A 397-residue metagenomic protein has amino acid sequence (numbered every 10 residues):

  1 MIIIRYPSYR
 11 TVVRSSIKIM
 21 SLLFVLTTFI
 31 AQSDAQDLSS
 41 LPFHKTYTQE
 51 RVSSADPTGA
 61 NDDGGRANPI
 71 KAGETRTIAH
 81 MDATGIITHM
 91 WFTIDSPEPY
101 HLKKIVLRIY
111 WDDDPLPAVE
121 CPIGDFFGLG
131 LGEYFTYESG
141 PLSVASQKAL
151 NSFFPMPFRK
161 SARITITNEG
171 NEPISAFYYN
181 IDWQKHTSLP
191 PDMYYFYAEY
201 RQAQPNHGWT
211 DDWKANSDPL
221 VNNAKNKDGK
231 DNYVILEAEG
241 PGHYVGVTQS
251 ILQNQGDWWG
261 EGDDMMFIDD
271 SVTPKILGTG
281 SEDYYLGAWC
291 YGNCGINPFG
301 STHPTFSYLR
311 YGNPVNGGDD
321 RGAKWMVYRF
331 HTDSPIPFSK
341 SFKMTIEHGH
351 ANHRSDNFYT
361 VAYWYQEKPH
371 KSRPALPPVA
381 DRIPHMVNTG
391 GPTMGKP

Functional and structural regions predicted by a protein language model:
M1-S15: N-terminal secretory signal peptides that target proteins for export/translocation
I3-R5, I19, S40, A55: Selective for proline/serine-rich intrinsically disordered segments in cytosolic/nuclear regulatory regions
S16-T28: Bacterial N-terminal signal peptides
I30-A35: Sec/Tat signal peptide C-region and signal peptidase I cleavage site
Q36-P397: Beta-strand-centric surfaces of beta-sandwich/beta-rich domains
